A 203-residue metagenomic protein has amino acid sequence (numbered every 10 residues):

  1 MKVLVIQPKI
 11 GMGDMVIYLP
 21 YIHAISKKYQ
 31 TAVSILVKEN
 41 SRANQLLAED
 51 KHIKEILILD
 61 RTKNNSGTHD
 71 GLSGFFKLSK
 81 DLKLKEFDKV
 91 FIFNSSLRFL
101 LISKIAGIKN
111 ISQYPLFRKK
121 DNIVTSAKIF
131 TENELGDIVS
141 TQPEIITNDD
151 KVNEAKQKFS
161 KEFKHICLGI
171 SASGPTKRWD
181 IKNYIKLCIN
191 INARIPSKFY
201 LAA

Functional and structural regions predicted by a protein language model:
M1-A203: Catalytic machinery of carbohydrate-active enzymes, primarily nucleotide-sugar-dependent glycosyltransferases
